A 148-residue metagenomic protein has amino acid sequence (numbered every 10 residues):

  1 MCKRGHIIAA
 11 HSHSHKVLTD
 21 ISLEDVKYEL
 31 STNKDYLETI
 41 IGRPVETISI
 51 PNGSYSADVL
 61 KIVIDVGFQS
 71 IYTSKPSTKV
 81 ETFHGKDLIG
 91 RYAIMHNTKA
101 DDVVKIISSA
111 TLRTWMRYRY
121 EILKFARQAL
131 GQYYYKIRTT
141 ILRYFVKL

Functional and structural regions predicted by a protein language model:
K3, D20-T47, G53-L148: C-terminal active-site subregion of NodB/CE4 polysaccharide deacetylases
I7-H15: Histidine-centered catalytic micro-motifs
I8, T47-I48: Conserved alpha/beta-hydrolase fold motif
